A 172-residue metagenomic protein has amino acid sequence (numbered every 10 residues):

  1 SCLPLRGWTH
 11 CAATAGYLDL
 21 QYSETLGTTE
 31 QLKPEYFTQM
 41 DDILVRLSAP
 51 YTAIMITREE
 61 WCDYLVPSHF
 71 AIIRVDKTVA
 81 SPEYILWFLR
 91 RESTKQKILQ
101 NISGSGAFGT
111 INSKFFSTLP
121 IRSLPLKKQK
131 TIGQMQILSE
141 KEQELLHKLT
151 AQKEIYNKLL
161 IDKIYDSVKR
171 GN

Functional and structural regions predicted by a protein language model:
S1, C11-M40: Sequence-specific dsDNA recognition surfaces
G7-T14, F37-A53, F88-L99: Short Ser/Thr-interspersed hydrophobic loop/turn segments at strand-loop and sheet-helix junctions that line or gate
L32-K33, E60, G106: A structural connector/turn signal
L47-W87: A short beta-sheet element
Y64-H69, G104-K130: A short glycine-rich beta-alpha junction/loop motif
A80-S117: Short, positively charged
S81, I85, S117-A151: Amphipathic alpha-helical segments
H147-N172: Short amphipathic coiled-coil heptad-repeat segments
